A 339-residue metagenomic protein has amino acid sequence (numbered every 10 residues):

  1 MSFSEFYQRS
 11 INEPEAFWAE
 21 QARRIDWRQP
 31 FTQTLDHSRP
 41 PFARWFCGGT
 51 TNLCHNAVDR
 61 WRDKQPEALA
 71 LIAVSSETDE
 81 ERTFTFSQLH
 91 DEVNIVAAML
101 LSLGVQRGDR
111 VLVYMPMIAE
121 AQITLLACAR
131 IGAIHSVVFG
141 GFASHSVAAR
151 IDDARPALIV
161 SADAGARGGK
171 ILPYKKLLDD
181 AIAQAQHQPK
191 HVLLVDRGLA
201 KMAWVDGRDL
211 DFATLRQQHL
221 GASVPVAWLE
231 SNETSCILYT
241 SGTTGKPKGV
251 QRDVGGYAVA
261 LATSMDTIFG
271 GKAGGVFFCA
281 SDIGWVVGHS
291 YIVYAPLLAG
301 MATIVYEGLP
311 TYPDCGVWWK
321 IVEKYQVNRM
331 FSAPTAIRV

Functional and structural regions predicted by a protein language model:
I11-T32, G49-I72: A short N-terminal helical cap/helix-turn-helix that marks the beginning of AMP-binding/adenylate-forming
L35, A57-F84, V195-A203: AMP-dependent adenylate-forming
C54-H55, L71-L126, A143, V147-A148 (+2 more regions): Conserved AMP-binding/adenylate-forming core of the ANL superfamily
E67-L69, V192-V195, V205-Y239, K246 (+3 more regions): Conserved pre-ATP/AMP-binding loop-to-beta segment of ANL
T78-E80, I237-G249, M265: Conserved adenylation A10 loop of the ANL superfamily
A97, R110, P116-S144, A154-I159 (+4 more regions): A short helix-loop-beta submotif of the ANL/AMP-binding
L126, R130-T214, Q326, A333-P334 (+1 more regions): Structural core segment of the AMP-binding/adenylate-forming
A258-V276, V286-R329: Conserved AMP-binding/adenylation subdomain of ANL enzymes
